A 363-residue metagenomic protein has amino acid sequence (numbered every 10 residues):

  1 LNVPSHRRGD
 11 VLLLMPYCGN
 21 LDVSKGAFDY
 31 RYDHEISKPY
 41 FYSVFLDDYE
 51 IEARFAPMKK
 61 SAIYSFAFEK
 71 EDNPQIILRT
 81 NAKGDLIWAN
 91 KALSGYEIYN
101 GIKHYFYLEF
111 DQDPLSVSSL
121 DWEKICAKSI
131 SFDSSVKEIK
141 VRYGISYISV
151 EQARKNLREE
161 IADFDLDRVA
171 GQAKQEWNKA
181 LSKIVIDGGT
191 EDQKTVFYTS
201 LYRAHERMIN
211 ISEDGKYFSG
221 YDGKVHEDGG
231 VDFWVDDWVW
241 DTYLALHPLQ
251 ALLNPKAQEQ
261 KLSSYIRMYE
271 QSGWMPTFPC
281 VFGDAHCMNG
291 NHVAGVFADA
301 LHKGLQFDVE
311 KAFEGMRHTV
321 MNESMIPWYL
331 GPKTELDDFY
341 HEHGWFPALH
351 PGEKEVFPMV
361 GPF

Functional and structural regions predicted by a protein language model:
L1-G295, L301-P362: Accessory carbohydrate-recognition regions in carbohydrate-active enzymes
